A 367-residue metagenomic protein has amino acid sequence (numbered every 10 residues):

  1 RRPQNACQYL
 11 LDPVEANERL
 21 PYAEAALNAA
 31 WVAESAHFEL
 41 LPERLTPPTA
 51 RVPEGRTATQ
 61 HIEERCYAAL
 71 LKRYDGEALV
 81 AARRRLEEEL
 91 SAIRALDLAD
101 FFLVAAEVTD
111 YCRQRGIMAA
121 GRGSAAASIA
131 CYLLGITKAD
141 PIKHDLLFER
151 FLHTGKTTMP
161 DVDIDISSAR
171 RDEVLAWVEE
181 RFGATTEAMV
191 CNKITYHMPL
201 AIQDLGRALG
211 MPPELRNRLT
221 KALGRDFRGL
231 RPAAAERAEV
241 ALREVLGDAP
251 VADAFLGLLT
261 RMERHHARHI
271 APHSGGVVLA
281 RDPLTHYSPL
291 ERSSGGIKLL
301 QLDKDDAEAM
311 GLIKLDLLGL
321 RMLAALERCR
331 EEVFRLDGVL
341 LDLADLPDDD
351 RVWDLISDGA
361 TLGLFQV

Functional and structural regions predicted by a protein language model:
R1-V367: Alpha-helical scaffold/interaction cores of sigma-54-like transcription cofactors and many family A DNA polymerases
